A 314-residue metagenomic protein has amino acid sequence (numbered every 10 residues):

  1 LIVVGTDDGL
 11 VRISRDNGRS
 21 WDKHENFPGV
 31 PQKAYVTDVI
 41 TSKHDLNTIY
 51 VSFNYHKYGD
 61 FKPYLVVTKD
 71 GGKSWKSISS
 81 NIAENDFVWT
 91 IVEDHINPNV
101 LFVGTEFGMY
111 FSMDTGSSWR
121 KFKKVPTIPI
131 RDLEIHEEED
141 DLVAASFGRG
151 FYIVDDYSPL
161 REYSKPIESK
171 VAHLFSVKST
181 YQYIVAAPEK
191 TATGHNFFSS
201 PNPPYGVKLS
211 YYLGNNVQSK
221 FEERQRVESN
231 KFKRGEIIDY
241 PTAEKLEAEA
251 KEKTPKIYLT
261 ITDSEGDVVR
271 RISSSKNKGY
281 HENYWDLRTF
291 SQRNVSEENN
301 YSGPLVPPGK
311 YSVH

Functional and structural regions predicted by a protein language model:
L1-F197, P204-V207, G214-N216: Beta-propeller blade termini and top-face loops
I2-V3, Y55-K57, E247-K251, Y301-P304: Short consensus segments that form the blades of beta-propeller domains, in both extracellular/periplasmic
P31, V268-S302: Glycine-centered tight-turn motifs at strand-turn-strand junctions
H44, P126, N202, E252 (+2 more regions): Surface-exposed coil/turn segments at beta-strand junctions on protein surfaces, enriched
S118-R120, E265-I272: Surface-exposed loop/edge segments in extracytoplasmic proteins
Y183-K256, E282: Contiguous beta-strand segments within globular domains
L259-D263: Conserved aromatic beta-strand anchor motif in extracellular beta-sandwich/beta-rich domains
